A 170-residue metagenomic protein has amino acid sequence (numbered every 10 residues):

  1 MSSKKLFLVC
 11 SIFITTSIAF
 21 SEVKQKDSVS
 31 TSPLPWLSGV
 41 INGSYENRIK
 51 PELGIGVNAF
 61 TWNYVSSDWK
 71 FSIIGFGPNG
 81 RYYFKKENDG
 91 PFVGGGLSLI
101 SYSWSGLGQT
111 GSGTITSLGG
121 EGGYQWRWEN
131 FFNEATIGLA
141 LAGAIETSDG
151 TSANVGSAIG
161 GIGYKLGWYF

Functional and structural regions predicted by a protein language model:
M1-Q25, F170: Cleavable N-terminal export/targeting peptides
V23-P33, G95: Transmembrane beta-strand segments of Gram-negative outer membrane beta-barrel proteins
K24, L34-S38, S67-I73, Q109-S117 (+1 more regions): Transmembrane beta-barrel outer-membrane domains
Q25-S28, S105-G106, E146-D149: Extracytoplasmic loops and strand-loop junctions of Gram-negative outer membrane beta-barrel proteins
S44-I137, W168: Gram-negative (and chloroplast) outer-membrane scaffold detector with strong preference for beta-barrel transmembrane
R127-F170: Predominantly the C-terminal beta-signal and adjacent terminal strand-loop region of outer-membrane beta-barrel
